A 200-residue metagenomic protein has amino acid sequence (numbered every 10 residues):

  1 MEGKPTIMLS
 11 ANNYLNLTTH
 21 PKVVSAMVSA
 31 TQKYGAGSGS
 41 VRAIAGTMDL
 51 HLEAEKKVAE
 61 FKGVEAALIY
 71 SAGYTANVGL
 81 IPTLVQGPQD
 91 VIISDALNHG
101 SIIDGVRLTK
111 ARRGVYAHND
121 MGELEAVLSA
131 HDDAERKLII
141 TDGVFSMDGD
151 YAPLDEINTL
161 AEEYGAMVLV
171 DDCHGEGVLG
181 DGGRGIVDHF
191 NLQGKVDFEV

Functional and structural regions predicted by a protein language model:
M1-Y34, A166, F198: N-terminal "arm"/small-domain region of PLP-dependent enzymes with the aminotransferase-like
S25-A72: Conserved N-terminal alpha-helix of the aminotransferase class I/II PLP-enzyme fold
A72, I93-T109: Substrate-binding/gating loop at the entrance of the active-site cleft, primarily in PLP-dependent aminotransferase-like
L80-G100: Conserved PLP-anchoring active-site segment centered on the Schiff-base-forming lysine
P88, T109, E163-Y164: Helix C-cap/helix->beta junction micro-motif
G114, H118-V170: Active-site phosphate-binding strand-loop segment of PLP-dependent enzymes
G165, R184-V200: Conserved active-site segment immediately N-terminal to the catalytic lysine that forms the internal aldimine
